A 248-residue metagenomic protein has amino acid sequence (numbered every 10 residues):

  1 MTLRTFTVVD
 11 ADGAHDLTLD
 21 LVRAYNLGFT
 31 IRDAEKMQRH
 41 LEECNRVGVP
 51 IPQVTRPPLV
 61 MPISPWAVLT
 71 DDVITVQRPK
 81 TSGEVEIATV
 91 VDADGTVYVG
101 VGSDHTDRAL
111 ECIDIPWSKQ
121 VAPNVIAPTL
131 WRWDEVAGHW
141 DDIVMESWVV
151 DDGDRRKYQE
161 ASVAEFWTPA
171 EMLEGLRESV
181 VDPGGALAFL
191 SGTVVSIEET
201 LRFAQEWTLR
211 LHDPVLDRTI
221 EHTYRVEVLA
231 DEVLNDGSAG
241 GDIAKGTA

Functional and structural regions predicted by a protein language model:
M1-D182, A188, V195-A248: Catalytic-core "active-site belt" of small-molecule-metabolizing enzymes, emphasizing His/Asp/Glu-rich regions
